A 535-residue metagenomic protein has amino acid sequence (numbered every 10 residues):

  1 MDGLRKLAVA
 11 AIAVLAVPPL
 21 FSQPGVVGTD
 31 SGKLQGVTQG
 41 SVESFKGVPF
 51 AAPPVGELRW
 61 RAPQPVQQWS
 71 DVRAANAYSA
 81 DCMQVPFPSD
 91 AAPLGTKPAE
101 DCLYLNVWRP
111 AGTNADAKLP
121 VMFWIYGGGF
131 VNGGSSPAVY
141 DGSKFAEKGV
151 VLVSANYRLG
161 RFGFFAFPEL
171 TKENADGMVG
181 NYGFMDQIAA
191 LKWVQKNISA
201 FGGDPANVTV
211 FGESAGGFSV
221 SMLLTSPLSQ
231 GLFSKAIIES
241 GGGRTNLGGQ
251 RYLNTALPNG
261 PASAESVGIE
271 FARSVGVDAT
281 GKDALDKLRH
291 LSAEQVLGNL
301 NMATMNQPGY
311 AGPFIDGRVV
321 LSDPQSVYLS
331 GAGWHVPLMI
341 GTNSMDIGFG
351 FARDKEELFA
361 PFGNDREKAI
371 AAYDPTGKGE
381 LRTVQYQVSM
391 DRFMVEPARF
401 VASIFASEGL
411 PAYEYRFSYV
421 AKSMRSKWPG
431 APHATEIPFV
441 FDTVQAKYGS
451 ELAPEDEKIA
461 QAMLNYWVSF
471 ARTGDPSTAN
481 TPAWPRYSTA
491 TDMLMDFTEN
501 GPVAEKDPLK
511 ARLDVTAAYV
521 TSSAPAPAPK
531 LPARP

Functional and structural regions predicted by a protein language model:
M1-V9: Bacterial N-terminal signal peptides that target proteins for export
V9-A10, L20: Cleavable N-terminal signal peptides
F21-N181, A446, S450-M463, R472-A483 (+4 more regions): Non-catalytic accessory segments of hydrolases
V66, V275-K287: Short, charged, surface-exposed loops that flank catalytic or proteolytic processing sites
F87-A279, R318-S322, S326-R353, S407-L410 (+1 more regions): Serine-hydrolase-like catalytic core of hydrolytic proteins
R158-R161, F211-A215, R416-S423, P482-S488: Short, solvent-exposed turn/loop segments enriched in Gly/Ser/Thr/Pro and often Arg
K235, L247-G248, L253, D283-E455 (+2 more regions): Substrate-gating cap/lid region and adjacent catalytic-acid/histidine neighborhood within extracellular/lumenal
